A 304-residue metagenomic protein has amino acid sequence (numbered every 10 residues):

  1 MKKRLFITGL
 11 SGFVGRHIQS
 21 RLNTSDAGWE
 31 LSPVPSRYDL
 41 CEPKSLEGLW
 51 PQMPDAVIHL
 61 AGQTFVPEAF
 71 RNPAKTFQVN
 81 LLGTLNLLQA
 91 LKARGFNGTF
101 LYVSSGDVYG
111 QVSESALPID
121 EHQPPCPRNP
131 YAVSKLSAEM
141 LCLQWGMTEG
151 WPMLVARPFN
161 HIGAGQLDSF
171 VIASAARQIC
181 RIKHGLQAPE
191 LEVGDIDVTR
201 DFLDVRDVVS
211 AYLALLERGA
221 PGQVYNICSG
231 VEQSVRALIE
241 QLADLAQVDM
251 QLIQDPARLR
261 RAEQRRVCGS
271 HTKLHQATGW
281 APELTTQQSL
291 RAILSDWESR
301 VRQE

Functional and structural regions predicted by a protein language model:
L5, T286-E304: Amphipathic terminal alpha-helices
L5-N23: N-terminal Rossmann NAD(P)H-binding glycine-rich loop of SDR-like oxidoreductase domains
A27-L46: Adenosine-cofactor binding site in Rossmann-like domains, unifying the SAM/SAH pocket of S-adenosylmethionine-dependent
K44-V79: NAD(P)H-binding glycine-rich loop region in Rossmannoid oxidoreductase-like domains and their noncatalytic homologs
R71, Q78-Q89, D107-V155: Catalytic helix-loop patch of NAD(P)-dependent Rossmann-fold dehydrogenases
V112-P118, L143-R200, V205-A214, E232 (+1 more regions): NAD(P)-dependent short-chain dehydrogenase/reductase
A175, R218-L259, V301: Mid/C-terminal beta-alpha module of Rossmann-like enzyme folds, strongest in SDR-family dehydrogenases/epimerases
V235, P256-K273, Q288: Active-site loop of classical SDR/Rossmann-like NAD(P)-dependent oxidoreductases, centered on the catalytic Tyr-X3-Lys
